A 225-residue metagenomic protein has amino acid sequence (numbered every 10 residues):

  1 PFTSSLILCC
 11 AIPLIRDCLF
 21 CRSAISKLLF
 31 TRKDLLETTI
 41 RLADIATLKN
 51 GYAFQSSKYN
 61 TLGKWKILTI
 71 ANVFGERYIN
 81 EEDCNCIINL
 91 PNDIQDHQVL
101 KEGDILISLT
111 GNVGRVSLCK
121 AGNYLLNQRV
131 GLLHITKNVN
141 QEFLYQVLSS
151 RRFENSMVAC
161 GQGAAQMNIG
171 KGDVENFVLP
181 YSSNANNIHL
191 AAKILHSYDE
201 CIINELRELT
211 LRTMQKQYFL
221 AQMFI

Functional and structural regions predicted by a protein language model:
P1, R16, K27-K33, N168 (+3 more regions): A structural feature that tracks compact, well-ordered secondary-structure segments with a strong bias toward
T3-L6, C10, I15, L19-Y52 (+4 more regions): Non-catalytic DNA-recognition/assembly elements of restriction-modification systems
A43-K58, A71-E102: Sequence-specific dsDNA recognition surfaces
S56, L118-C119, Q162-M167: Short beta-strand/turn micro-motifs at beta-sheet edges
T69-I70, C84-S149: A short beta-sheet element
L109, Y124-G131, E142, Q162-N186: A short glycine-rich beta-alpha junction/loop motif
